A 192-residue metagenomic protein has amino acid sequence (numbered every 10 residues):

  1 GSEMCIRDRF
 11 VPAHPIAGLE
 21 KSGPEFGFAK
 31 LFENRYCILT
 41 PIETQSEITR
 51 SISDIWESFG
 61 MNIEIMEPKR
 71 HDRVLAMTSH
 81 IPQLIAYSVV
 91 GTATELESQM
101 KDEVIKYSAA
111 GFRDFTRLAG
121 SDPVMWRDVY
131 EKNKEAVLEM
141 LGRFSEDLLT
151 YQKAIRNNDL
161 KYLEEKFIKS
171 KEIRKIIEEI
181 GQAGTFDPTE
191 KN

Functional and structural regions predicted by a protein language model:
G1-I6: Short, small-residue-biased leader/transition segments that mark boundaries at the very start of proteins
R7-A17, R35-Y36: Rossmann-fold dehydrogenase core element
E20, Q45-S46, V137: Alpha-helix N-cap/loop-to-helix initiation residues
E20-P24, V74: Short, charged, surface-exposed secondary-structure boundary motifs
E25-L31, D128: Short, flexible, solvent-exposed loop/turn segments with mixed acidic/basic and small polar residues
L31-R117: Internal alpha-helical scaffold of NAD(P)-dependent oxidoreductase catalytic cores
K101-K169: Interdomain hinge/lid region at the active-site interface of Rossmann-like NAD(P)-dependent oxidoreductases
K175-N192: Long, positively charged, glycine-interspersed low-complexity recognition regions
